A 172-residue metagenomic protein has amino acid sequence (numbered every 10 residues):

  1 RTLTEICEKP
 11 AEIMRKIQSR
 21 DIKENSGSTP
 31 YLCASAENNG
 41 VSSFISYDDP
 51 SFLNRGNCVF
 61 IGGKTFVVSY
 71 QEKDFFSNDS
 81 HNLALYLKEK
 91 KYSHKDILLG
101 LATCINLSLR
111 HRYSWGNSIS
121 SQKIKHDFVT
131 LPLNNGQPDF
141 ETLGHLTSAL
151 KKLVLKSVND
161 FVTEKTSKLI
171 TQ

Functional and structural regions predicted by a protein language model:
R1-K16, I22-N39, N135-Q172: Non-catalytic DNA-recognition/assembly elements of restriction-modification systems
T2-F128: DNA target-recognition domains and sequence-specific DNA-contacting regions of bacterial/archaeal
